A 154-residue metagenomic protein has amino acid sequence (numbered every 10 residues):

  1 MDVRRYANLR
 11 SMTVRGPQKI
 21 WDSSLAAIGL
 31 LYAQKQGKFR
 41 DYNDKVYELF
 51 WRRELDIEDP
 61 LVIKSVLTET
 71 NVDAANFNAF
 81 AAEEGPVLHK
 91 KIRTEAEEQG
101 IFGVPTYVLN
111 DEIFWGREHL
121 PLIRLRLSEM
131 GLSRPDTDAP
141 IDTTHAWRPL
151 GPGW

Functional and structural regions predicted by a protein language model:
M1-F50, T137-W154: Structural alpha/beta surface segment adjacent to cysteine/selenocysteine redox centers across thiol/disulfide enzymes
K45-W154: C-terminal cap of thioredoxin/glutaredoxin-like
